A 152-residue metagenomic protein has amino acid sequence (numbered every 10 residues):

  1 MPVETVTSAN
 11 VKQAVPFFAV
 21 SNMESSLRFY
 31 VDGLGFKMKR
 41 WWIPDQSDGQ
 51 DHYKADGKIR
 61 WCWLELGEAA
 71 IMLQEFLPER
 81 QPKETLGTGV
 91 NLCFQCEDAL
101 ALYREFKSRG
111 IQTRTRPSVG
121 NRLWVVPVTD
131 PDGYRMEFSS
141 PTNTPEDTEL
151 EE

Functional and structural regions predicted by a protein language model:
P2-A9, V15-F18, Y103-E152: Vicinal oxygen chelate
Q13-N22, K58-E65, Q81-K107, W124-T129: Vicinal oxygen chelate
F17-A70: Core segments of cupin and vicinal oxygen chelate
Q46-S47, R80, R122-L123: Short secondary-structure capping/turn micro-motifs that flank functional sites
A69, E97, P141-N143: Short coil/turn motifs at secondary-structure junctions
A69-M72, G133-R135: Short, charged/polar, Gly/Pro-enriched secondary-structure boundary elements
